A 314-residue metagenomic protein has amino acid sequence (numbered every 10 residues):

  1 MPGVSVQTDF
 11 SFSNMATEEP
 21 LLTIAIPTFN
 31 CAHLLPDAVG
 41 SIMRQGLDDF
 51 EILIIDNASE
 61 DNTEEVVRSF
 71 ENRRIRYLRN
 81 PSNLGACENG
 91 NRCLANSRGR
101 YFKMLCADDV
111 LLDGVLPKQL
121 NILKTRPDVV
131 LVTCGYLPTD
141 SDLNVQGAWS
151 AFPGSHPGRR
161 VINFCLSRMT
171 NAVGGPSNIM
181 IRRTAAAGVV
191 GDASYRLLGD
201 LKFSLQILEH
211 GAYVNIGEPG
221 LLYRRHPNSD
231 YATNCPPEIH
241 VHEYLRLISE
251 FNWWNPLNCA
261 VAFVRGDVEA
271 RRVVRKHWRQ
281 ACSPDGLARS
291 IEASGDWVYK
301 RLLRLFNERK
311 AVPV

Functional and structural regions predicted by a protein language model:
P20-T23, E51, K202: Cell-envelope/extracellular polymer assembly enzymes that use nucleotide-activated donors
H33-P36, D61-S69, V110, G114: Acidic helix N-cap motif at the loop->helix transition within catalytic regions of sugar-transfer enzymes
G40-D49: Short, acidic, metal-binding catalytic loop of nucleotide-sugar glycosyltransferases
S41, D56-E65, S82, C106: A conserved acidic beta->alpha catalytic loop
N80-S97: Glycine-rich, basic loop-to-helix element that forms the pyrophosphate-binding segment of sugar-nucleotide handling
A95, L112, C134, A148 (+2 more regions): Conserved nucleotide-sugar donor-binding catalytic segment
F102: Short aromatic/hydrophobic "clamp" motif used to bind/position activated sugar donors
G114-G147: Conserved donor NDP-sugar-binding/catalytic core segment of glycosyltransferases
